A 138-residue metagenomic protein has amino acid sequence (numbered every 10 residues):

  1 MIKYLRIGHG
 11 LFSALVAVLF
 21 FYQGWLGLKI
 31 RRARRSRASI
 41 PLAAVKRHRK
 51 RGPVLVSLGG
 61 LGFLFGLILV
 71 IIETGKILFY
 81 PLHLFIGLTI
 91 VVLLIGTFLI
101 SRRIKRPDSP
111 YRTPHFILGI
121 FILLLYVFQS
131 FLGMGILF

Functional and structural regions predicted by a protein language model:
M1-F138: Membrane-embedded alpha-helical bundles that constitute the cytochrome b-like, heme-associated redox core of multi-pass
